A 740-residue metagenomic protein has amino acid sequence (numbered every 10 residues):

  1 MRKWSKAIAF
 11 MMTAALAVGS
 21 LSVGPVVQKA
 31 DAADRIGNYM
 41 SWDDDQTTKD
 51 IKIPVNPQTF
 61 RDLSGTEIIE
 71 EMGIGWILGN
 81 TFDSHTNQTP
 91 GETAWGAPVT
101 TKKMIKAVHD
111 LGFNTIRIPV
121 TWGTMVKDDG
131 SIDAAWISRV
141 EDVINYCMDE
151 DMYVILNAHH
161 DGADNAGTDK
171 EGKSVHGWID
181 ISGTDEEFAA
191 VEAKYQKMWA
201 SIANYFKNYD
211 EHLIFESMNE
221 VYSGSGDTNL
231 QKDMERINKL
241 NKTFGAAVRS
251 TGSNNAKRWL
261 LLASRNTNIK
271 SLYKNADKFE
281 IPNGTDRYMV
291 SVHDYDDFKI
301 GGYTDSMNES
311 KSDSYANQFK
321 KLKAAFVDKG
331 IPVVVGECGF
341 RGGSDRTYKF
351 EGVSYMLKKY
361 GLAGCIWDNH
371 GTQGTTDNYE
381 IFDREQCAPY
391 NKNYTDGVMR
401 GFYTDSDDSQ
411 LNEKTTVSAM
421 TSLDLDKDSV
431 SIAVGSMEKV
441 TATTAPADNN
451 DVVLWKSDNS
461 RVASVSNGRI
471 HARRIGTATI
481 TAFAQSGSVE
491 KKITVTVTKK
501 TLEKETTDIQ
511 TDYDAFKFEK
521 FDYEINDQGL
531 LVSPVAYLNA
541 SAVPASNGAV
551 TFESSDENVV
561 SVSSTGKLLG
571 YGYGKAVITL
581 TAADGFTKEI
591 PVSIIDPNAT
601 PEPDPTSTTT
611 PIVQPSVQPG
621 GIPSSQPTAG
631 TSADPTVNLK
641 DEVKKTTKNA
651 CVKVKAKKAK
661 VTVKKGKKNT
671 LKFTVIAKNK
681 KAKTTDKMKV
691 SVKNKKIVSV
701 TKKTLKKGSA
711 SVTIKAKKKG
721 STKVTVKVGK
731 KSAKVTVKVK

Functional and structural regions predicted by a protein language model:
V18-R35: Sec-dependent signal peptide cleavage junction
A32-T115: N-terminal carbohydrate-binding accessory modules
L78-T100, D128-I132, E187, K299-Y315: Acidic/histidine-rich helix-loop elements that form or flank divalent-metal/phosphate-binding sites at the catalytic
H85-T93, W122-S138, G162-V191, S223-L230 (+1 more regions): Surface-exposed, active-site-proximal loop segments in enzymatic domains
G96-N114, I132-A158, D164-I214, L240-A247: An active-site-proximal structural segment forming one wall of the substrate-binding cleft that immediately precedes
A189-D305, Q318-R341, K359-L362: Active-site region of glycoside hydrolase catalytic domains
A316-R400: Substrate-binding cleft of secreted/luminal carbohydrate-active enzymes
T416-T610, Q626-K740: Extracytoplasmic soluble-region selector
